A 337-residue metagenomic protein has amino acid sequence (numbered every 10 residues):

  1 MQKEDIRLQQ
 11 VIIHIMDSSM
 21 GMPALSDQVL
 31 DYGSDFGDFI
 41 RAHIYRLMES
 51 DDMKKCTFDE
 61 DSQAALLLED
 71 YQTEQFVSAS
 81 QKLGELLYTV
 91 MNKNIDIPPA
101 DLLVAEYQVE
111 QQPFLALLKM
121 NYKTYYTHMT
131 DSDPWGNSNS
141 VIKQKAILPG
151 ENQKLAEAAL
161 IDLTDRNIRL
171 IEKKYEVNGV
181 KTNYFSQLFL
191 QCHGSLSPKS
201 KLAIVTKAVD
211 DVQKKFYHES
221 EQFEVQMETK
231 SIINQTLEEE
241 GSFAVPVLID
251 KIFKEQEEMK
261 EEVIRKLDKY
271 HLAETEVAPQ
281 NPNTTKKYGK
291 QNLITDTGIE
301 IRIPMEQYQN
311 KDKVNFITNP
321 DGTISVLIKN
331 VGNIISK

Functional and structural regions predicted by a protein language model:
M1-K287: Long, hydrophobic alpha/beta structural blocks
D250-K337: C-terminal structured domains
